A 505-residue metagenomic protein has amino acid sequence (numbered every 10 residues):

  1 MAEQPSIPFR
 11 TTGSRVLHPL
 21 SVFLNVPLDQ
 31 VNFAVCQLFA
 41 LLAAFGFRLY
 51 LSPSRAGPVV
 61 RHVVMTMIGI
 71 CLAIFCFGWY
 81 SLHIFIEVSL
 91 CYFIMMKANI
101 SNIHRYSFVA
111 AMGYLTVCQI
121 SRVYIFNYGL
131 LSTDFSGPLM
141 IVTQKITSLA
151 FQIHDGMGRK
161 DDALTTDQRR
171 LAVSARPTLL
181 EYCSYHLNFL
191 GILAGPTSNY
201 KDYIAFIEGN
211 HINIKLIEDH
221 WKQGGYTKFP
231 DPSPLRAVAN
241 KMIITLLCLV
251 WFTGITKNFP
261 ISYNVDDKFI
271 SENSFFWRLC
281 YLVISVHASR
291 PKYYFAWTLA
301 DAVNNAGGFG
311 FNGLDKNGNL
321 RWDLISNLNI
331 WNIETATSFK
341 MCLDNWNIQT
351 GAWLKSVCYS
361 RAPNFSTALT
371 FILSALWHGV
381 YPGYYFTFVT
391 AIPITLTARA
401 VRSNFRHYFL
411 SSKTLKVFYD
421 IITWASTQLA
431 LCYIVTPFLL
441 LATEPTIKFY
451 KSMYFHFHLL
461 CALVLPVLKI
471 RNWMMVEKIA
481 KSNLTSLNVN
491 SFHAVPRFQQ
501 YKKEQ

Functional and structural regions predicted by a protein language model:
M1-Q505: Non-catalytic, membrane-anchoring transmembrane segments at the edges
